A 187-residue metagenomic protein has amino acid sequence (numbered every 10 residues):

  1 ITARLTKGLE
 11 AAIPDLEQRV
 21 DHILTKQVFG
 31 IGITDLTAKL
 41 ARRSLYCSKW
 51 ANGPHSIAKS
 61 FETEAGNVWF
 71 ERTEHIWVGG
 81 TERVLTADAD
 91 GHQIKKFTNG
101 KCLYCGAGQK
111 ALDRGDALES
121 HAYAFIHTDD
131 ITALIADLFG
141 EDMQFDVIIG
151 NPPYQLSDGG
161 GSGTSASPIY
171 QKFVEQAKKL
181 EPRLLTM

Functional and structural regions predicted by a protein language model:
I1-M187: SAM-dependent methyltransferase catalytic region
